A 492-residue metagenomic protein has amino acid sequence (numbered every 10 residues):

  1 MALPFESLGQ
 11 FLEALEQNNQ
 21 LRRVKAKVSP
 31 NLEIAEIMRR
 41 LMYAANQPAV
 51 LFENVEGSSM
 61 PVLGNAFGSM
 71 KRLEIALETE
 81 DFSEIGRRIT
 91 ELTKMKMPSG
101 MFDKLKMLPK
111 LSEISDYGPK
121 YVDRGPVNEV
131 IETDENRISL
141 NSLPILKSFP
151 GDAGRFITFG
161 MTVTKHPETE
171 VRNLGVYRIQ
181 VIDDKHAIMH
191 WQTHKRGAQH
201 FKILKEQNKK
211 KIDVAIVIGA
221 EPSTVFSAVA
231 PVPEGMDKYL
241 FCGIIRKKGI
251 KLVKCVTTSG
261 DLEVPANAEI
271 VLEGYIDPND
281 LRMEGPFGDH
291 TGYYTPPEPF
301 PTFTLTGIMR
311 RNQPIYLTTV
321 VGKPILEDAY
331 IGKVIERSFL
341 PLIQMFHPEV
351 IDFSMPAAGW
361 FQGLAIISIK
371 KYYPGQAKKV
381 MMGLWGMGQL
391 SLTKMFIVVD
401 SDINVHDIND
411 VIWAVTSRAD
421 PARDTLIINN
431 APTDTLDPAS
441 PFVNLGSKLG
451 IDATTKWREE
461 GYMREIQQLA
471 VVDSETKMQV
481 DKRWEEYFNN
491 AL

Functional and structural regions predicted by a protein language model:
M1-F287, G292-T302, T306-L492: Extended, highly charged
